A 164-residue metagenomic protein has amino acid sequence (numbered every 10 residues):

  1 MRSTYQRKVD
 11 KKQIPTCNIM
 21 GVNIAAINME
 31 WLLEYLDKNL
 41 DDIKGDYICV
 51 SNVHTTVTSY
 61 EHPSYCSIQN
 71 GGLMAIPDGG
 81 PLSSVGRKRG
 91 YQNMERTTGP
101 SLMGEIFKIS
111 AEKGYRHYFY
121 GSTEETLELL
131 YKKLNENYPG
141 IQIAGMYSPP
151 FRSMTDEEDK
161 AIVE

Functional and structural regions predicted by a protein language model:
R2-K12, T16-L33, I43, E125 (+1 more regions): Soluble, non-transmembrane catalytic domains of enzymes that act on hydrophobic metabolites at membranes
R2-S101: N-terminal nucleotide/polyanion-binding subdomain common to many enzyme families
L33-D37, Q69, F107, Y131 (+1 more regions): A generic alpha-helix structural signal
S83-I162: Conserved beta-alpha
